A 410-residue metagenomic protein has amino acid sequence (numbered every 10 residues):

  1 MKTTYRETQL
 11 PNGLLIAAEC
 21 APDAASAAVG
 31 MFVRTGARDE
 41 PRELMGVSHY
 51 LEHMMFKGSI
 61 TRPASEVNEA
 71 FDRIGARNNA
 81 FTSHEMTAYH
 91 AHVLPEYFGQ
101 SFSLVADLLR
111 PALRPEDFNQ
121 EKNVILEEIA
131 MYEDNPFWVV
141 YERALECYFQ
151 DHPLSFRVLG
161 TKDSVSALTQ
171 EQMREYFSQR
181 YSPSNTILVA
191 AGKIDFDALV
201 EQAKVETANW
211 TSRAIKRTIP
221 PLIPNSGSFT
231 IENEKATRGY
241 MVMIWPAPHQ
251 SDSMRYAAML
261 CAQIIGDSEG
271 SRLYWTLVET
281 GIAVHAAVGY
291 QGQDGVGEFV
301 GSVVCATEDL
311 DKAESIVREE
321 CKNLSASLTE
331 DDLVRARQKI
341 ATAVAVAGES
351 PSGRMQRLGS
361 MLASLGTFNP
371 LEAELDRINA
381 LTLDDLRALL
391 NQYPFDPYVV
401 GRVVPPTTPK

Functional and structural regions predicted by a protein language model:
T3-Y5, Q9, C20, A64-I215 (+4 more regions): Charge-rich, well-structured scaffold segments of protease-associated domains
A21, G30-F32, A214-R272, G281 (+1 more regions): His/Glu-based metal-binding/catalytic segments typifying zinc-dependent metallopeptidases
D23, A28-H92, I264-I282, G295: M16/MPP (pitrilysin/insulinase) zinc-metallopeptidase core fold and M16-derived inactive scaffolds
V29, T35-G36, F156, Y240 (+1 more regions): Short hydrophobic/aromatic segments of transmembrane alpha-helices and their interfaces
F32-R38, E43-M45, M131, W138-E142 (+3 more regions): N-terminal short leaders/motifs
E40, L44, F98, F102 (+5 more regions): Short, charged, low-complexity patches
